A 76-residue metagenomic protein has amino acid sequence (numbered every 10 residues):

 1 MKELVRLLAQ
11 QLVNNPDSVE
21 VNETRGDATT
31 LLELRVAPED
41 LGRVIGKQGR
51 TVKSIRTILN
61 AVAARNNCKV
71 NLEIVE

Functional and structural regions predicted by a protein language model:
M1-R43, K53-E76: RNA-contacting regions in translation and RNA-metabolism proteins, encompassing KH/S1 modules where present
